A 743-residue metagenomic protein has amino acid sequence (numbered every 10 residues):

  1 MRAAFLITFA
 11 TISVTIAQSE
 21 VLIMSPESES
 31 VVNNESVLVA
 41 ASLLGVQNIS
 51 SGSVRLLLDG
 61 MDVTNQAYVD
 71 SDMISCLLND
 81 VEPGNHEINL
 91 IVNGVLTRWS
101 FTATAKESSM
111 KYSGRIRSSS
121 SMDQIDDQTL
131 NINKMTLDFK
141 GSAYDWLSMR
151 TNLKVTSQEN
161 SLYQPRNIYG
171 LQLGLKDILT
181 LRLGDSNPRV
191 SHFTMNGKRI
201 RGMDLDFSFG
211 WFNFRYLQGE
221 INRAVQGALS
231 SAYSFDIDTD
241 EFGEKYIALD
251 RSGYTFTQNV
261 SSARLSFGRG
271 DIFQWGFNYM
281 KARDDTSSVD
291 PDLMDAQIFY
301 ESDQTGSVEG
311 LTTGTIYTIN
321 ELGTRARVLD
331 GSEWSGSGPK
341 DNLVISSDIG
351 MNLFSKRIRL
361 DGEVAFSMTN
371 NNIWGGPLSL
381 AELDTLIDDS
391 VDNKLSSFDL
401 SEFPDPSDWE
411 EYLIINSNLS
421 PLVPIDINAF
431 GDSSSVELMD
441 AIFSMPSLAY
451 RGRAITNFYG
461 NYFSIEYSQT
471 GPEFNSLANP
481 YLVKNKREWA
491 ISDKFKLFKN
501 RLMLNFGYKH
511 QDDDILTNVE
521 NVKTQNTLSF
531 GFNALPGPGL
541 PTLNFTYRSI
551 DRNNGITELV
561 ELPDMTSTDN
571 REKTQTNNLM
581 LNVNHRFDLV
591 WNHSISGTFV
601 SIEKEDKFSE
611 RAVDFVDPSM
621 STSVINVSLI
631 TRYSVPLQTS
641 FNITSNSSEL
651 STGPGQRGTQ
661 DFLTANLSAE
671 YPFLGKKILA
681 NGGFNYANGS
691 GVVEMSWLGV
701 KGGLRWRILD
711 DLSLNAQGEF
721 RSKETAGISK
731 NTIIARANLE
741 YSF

Functional and structural regions predicted by a protein language model:
A17-E35: Short, compositionally biased P/S/T/A/G/V-rich stretches that sit at domain boundaries
E20-V21, T104-N133, G141-T151, L173-L183 (+3 more regions): Transmembrane beta-strand segments of Gram-negative outer membrane beta-barrel proteins
L38-G45: Short edge beta-strand/loop segments characteristic of extracellular beta-sandwich folds
L78-N85: Surface-exposed, short loops/turns at beta-strand junctions within beta-sandwich domains
V95-A103: Edge beta-strands of extracellular beta-sandwich domains
L130-K134, Q164, A263-G323, R327 (+1 more regions): Exposed, low-structure sequence patches enriched in small/polar residues
L147-I178, R189-G197, N370-D389, S433-L438: Surface-exposed loop and membrane-interface regions of Gram-negative outer-membrane beta-barrel proteins
Q158-A224, Y450-E473: Outer membrane beta-barrel
